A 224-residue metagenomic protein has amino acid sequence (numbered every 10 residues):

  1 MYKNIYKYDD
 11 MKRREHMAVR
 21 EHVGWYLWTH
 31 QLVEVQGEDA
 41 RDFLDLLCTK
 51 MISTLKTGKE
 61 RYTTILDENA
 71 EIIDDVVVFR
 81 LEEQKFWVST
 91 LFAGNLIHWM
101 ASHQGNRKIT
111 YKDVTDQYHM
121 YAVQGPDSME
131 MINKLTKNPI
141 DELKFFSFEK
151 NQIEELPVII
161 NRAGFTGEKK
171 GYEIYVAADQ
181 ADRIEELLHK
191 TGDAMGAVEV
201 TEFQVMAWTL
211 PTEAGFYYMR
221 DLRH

Functional and structural regions predicted by a protein language model:
M1-H16, R20, W28, R80-H224: Conserved, structured C-terminal
M1-L66, E71-I73, Q204, L210 (+1 more regions): Acidic, proline/glycine-enriched N-terminal capping motif
L32-Q36, D67, V77-V78, S89-T90 (+1 more regions): Short secondary-structure transition/capping motifs
T54-K56, I65-E71, V76-E82, S102-H103 (+1 more regions): Short, charge-rich binding segments
